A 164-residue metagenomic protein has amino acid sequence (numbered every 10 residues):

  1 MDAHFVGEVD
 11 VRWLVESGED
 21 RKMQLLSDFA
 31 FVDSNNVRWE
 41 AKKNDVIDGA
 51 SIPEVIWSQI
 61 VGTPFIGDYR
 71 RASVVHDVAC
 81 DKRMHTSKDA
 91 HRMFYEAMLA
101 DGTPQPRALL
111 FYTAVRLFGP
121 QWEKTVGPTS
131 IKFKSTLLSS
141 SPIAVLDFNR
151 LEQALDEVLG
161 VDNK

Functional and structural regions predicted by a protein language model:
M1-K164: Extended terminal accessory/targeting regions
